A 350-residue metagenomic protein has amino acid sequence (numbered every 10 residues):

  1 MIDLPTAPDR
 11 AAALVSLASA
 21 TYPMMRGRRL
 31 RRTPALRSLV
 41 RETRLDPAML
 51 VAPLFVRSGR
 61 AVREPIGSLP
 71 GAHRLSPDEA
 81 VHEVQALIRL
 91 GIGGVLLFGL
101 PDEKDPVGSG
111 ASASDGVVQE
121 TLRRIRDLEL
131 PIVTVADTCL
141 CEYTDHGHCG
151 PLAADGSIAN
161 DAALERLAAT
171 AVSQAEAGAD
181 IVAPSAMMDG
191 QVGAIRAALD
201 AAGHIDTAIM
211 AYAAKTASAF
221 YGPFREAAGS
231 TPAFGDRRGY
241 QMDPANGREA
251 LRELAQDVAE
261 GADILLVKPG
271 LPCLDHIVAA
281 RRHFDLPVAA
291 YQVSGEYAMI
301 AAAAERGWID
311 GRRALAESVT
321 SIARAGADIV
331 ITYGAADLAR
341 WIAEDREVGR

Functional and structural regions predicted by a protein language model:
M1-A11: N-terminal acidic, proline/glycine-rich, low-complexity intrinsically disordered segments
I2-L4, L17-T21, T33, E42 (+2 more regions): Alpha/beta enzyme core
R28-R29, A35-L36: Acidic, Ser/Thr/Pro-rich intrinsically disordered transcriptional activation regions
